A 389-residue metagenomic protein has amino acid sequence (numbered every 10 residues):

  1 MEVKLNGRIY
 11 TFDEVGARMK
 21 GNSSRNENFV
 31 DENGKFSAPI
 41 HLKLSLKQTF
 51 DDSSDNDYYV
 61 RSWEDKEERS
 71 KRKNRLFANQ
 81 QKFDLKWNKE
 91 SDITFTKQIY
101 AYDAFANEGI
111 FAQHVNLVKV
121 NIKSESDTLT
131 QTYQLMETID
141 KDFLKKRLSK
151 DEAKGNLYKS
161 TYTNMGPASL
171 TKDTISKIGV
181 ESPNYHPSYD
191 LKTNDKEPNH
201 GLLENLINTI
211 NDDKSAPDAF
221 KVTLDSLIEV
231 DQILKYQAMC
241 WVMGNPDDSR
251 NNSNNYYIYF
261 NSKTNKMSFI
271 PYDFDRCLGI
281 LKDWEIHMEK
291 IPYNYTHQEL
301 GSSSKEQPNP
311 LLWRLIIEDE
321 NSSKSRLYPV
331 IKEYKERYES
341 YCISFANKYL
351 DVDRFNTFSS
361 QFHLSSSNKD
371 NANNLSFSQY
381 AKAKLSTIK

Functional and structural regions predicted by a protein language model:
M1-L5, V120-I122: Short conserved beta-strand and strand-loop elements enriched in small hydrophobics with frequent Asp/Gly
V3-L5, I9-K89: Conserved oxyanion/phosphate-binding beta-strand-loop segments in alpha/beta enzyme cores
K20, K123, Y259-N261: Short beta-strand micro-motifs enriched in acidic
N26-N33, S54-D57, K97, T132-Y133 (+4 more regions): Short, solvent-exposed loop/turn and secondary-structure capping segments
L42-S45, Q81-W87, F95, D103 (+9 more regions): Structural recognition of the beta-strand scaffold that forms the well-ordered cores of secreted hydrolase catalytic
D51, E68-K73, A78-K82, W87 (+4 more regions): Internal "kinase-insert"/substrate-recognition segments embedded within catalytic cores of ATP-dependent enzymes
L76-F77, S91-K123: A conserved helix-loop-beta module that forms one wall/lid of the active-site cleft in ATP-utilizing catalytic domains
S188, K192-N251, Y257-I258, K263-K389: Middle-to-C-terminal accessory/interaction subdomains
